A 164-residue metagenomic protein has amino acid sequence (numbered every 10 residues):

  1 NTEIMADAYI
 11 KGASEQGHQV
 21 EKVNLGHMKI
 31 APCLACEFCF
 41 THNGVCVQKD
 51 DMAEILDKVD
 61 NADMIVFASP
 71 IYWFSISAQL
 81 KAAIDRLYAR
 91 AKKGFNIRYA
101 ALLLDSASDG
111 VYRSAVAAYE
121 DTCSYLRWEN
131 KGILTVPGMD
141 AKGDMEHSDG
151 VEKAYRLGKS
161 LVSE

Functional and structural regions predicted by a protein language model:
N1-S69, F74-R90, G143-E164: N-terminal beta1-alpha1-beta2 submodule of the flavodoxin-like/Rossmannoid cofactor-binding fold
N24, L134-T135: Residue-level recognition of beta-strand->loop/alpha-helix junctions
G26, R90, R113, A118-D121 (+2 more regions): Short, well-ordered helical secondary-structure segments
A68, R98, Y125, T135-M139 (+1 more regions): Short, highly charged low-complexity linear segments
I71-F74, D105-G110, M139-K142: Short histidine/acidic/glycine/proline-rich micro-motifs that form metal- and phosphate-coordinating active-site loops
A78-Q79, G94-L134: Short, glycine-/small-residue-rich phosphate/pyrophosphate-handling segment
